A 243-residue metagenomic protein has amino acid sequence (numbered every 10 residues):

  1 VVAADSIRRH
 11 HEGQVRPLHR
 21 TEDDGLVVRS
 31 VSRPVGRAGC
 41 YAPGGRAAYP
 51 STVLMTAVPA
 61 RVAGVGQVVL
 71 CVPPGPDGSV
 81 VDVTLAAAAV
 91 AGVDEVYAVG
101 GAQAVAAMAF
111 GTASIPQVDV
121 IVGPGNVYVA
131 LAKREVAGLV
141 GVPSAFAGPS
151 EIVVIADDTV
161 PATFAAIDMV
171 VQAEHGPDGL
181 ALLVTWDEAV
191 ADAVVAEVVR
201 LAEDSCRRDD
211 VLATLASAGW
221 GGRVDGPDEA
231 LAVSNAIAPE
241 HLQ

Functional and structural regions predicted by a protein language model:
V1-Y49: N-terminal Rossmann NAD(P)-binding subdomain characteristic of aldehyde/semialdehyde dehydrogenases
D24, G75-V80, V99-A106: Short acidic loop-to-helix transition motifs that present clustered carboxylates
S51-G64, A166-Q172: Histidine-anchored nucleotide/phosphate-binding helix
G66-G75, A181-E188: Short internal beta-strands
G92-L182: Conserved NAD(P)+-binding/catalytic subdomain of aldehyde/semialdehyde dehydrogenases
A145-V153, H175-A191, A196-R223: Flexible, acidic loop-helix segments that line cofactor/substrate-binding pockets
A213-Q243: Conserved C-terminal structural/oligomerization subdomain of aldehyde/semialdehyde dehydrogenase
